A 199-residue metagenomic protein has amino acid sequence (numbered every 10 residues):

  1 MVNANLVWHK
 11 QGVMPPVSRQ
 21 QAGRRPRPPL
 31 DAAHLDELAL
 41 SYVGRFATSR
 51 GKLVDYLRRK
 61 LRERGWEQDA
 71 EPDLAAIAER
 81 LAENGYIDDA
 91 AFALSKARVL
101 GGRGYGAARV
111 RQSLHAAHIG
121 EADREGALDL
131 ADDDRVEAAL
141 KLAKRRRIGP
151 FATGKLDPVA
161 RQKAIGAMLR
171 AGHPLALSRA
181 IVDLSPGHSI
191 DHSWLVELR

Functional and structural regions predicted by a protein language model:
M1-R199: An alpha-helical, amphipathic repeat domain used for nucleic-acid recognition, typified by the mTERF helical solenoid
